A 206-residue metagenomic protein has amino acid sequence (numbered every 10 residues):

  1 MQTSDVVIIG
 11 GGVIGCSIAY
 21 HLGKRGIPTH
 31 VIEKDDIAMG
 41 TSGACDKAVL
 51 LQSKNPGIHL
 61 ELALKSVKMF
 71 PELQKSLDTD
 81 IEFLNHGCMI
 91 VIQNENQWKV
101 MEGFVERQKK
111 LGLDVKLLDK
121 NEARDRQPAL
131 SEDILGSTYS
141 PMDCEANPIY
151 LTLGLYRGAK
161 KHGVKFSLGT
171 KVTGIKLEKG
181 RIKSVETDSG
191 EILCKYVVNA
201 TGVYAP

Functional and structural regions predicted by a protein language model:
M1-I14, H30: Beta1/beta-strand and adjacent pyrophosphate-binding region of the FAD-binding site in flavoprotein oxidoreductases
G10, Q52, A200-T201: Short, well-ordered coil/turn residues at beta-beta hairpins and beta-strand->alpha-helix junctions within
I14, I37, Y204: Conserved Rossmann-like nucleotide-cofactor binding loop
A19, G23, G158: Gly/Ala-rich phosphate-binding loop of Rossmann-like dinucleotide-binding domains, activating on the conserved
G23-G43: Glycine-rich FAD pyrophosphate-binding loop
T29, V115, V197: Hydrophobic anchor at the start of a short beta-strand that flanks the dinucleotide cofactor-binding loop
D46-R126: Dinucleotide-binding Rossmann-like beta1-alpha1 core, especially the glycine-rich loop that anchors the ADP
T138-Y196, A200-Y204: Helical element adjacent to the flavin cofactor pocket in flavoenzyme catalytic cores
